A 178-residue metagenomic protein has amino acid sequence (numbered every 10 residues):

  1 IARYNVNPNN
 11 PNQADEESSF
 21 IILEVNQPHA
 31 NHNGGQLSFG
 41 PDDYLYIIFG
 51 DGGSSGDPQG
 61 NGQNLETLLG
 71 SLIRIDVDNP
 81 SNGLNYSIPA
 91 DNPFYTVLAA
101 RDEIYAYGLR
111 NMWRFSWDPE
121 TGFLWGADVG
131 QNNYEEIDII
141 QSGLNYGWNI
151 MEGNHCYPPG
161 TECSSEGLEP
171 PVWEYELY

Functional and structural regions predicted by a protein language model:
I1-G56, R114-G130: Acidic, Gly/Ser/Thr-rich repeat motifs that build Ca2+-stabilized beta-propeller blades
V6, D51-Y178: Beta-propeller domain segments
